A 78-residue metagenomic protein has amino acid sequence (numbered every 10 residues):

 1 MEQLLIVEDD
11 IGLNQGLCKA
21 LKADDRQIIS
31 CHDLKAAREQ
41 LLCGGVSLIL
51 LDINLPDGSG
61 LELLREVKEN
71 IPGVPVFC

Functional and structural regions predicted by a protein language model:
M1-L5: Non-catalytic signal-transmission and effector/linker regions of two-component phosphorelay proteins
E8: Conserved acidic carboxylate
I11-I29: Two-component/phosphorelay signaling modules centered on CheY-like receiver
S30-L48, E62, E66-E69: Acidic, metal-coordinating helix/loop segments flanking the phosphotransfer/catalytic sites of two-component signaling
D52: Active-site residues of response regulator receiver
P56: The feature encodes the CheY-like receiver
G73-C78: A short, hydrophobic beta-strand element within the central beta-sheet of small alpha/beta folds
